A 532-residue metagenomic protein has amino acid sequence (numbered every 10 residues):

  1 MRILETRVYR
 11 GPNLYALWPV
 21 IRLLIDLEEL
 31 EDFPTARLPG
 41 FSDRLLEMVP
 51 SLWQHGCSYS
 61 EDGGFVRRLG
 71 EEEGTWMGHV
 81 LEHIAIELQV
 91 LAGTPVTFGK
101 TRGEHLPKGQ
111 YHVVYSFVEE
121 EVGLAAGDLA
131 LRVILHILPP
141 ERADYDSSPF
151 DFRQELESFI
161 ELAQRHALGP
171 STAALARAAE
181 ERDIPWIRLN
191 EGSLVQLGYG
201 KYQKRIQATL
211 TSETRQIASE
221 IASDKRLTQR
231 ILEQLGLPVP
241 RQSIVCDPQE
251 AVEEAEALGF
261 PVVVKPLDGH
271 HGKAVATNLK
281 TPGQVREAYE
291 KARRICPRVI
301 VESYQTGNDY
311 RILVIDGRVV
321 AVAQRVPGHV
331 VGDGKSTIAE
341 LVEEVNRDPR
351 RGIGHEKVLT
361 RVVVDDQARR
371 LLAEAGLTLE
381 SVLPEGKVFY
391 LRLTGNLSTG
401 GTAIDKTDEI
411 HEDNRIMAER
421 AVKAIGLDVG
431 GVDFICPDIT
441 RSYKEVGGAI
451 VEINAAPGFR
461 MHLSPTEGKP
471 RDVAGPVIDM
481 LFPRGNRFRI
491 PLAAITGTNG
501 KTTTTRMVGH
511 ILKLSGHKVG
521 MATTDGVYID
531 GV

Functional and structural regions predicted by a protein language model:
M1-E181, R318-A321, V326-D333, T337-E340 (+3 more regions): ATP-dependent carboxylate activation and anion-phosphoryl transfer catalytic cores that bind Mg-ATP to form
P39, L45, K204-D366, R370 (+1 more regions): Active-site nucleotide/adenylate-binding loops and adjacent lid/helix of ATP-dependent enzymes
Y115-A257, H270, L512: Conserved N-proximal alpha/beta basic substrate-recognition cap immediately N-terminal to, or forming the N-lobe
R182-D183, L258-F260, C296-P297, N308 (+3 more regions): Short coil/turn connectors at secondary-structure junctions
G198-Q203, E256-G259, V314, S442-A449: A short, glycine/Asx- and small/polar-enriched loop/turn that sits immediately N-terminal to a beta-strand
V364-L383: C-terminal helical accessory/scaffold domains
F482-V532: Phosphate-binding loop of NTP-binding sites
